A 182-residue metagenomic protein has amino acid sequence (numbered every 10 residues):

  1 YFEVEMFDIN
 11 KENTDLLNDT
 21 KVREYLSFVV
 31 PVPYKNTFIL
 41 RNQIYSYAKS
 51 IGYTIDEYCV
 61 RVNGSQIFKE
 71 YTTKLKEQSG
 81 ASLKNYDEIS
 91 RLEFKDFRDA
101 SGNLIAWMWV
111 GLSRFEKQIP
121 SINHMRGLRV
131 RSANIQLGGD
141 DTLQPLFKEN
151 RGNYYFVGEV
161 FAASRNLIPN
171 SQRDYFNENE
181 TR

Functional and structural regions predicted by a protein language model:
Y1-I119: Glycine/threonine-rich ATP-lid/beta-loop region of ATP-binding domains
S79-R182: Charged regulatory segments coupled to nucleotide-binding catalytic modules in large multidomain enzymes
